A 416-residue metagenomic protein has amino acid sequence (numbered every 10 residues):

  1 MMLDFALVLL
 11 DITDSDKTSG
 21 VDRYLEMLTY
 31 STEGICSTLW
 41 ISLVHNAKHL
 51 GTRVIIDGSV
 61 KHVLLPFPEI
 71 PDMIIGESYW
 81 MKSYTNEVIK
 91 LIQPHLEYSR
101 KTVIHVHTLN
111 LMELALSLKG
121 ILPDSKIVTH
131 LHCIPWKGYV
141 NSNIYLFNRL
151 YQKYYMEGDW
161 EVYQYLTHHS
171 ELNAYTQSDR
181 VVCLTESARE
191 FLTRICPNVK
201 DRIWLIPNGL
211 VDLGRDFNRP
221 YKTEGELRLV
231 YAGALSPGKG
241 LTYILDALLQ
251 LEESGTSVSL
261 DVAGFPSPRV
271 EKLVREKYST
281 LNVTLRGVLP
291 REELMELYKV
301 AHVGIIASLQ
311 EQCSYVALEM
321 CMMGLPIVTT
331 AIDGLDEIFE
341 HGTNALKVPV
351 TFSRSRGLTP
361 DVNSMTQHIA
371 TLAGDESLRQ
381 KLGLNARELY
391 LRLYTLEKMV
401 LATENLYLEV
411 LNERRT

Functional and structural regions predicted by a protein language model:
R23, Y231, S236-Q250: A conserved mid-protein helix/loop that constitutes part of the nucleotide-sugar donor-binding site
L150-V181: Membrane-proximal helix-turn-helix segments that form the acceptor-binding/catalytic region of lipid-linked
S187, G209: Carbohydrate-associated surface elements
E271-E292: Nucleotide-activated donor-binding/catalytic signature segment of Leloir-type glycosyltransferases, i.e., the conserved
V288, E296-A301: Short alpha-helical donor nucleotide-sugar binding micro-motif in glycosyltransferases
L309: Aromatic "clamp/platform" in nucleotide-sugar-dependent glycosyltransferases that forms part of the donor/acceptor
P326-T329, D336-F339: Short hydrophobic beta-strand element within catalytic cores of glycosyltransferases and related nucleotide-activated
S364, T371, L378-L393, A402-N405: A short, well-ordered alpha-helix in the C-terminal region of glycosyltransferases
